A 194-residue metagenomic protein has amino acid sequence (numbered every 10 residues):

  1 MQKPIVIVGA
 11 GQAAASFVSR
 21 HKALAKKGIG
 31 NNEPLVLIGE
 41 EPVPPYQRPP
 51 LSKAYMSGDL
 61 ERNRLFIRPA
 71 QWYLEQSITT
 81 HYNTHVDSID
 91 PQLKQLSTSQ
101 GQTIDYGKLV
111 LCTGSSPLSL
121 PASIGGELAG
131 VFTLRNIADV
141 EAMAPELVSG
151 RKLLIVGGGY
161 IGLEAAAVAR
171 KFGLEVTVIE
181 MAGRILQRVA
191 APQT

Functional and structural regions predicted by a protein language model:
M1-V8, F66-V156: FAD-binding core/adjacent interface of flavoenzyme oxidoreductases
Q2-T79, V168-Q193: Beta1-alpha1 glycine-rich phosphate/pyrophosphate-binding loop at the start of Rossmann-like nucleotide-binding domains
G11-A13, E41, S116, G159-E164: Gly/Ser/Thr-rich beta-alpha loop segments that engage phosphate groups in nucleotides
S19-I29, P45-Q47, L93-K94, T98-Q102 (+1 more regions): Short, mixed-charge, low-aromatic patches
K27-I38, Q100-G107, V131, V156-A167: Phosphate-binding glycine-rich loops and adjacent basic patches that engage nucleotide phosphates, nucleic-acid
A129-T194: Predominantly flavin-linked oxidoreductase catalytic cores and closely associated redox partners
